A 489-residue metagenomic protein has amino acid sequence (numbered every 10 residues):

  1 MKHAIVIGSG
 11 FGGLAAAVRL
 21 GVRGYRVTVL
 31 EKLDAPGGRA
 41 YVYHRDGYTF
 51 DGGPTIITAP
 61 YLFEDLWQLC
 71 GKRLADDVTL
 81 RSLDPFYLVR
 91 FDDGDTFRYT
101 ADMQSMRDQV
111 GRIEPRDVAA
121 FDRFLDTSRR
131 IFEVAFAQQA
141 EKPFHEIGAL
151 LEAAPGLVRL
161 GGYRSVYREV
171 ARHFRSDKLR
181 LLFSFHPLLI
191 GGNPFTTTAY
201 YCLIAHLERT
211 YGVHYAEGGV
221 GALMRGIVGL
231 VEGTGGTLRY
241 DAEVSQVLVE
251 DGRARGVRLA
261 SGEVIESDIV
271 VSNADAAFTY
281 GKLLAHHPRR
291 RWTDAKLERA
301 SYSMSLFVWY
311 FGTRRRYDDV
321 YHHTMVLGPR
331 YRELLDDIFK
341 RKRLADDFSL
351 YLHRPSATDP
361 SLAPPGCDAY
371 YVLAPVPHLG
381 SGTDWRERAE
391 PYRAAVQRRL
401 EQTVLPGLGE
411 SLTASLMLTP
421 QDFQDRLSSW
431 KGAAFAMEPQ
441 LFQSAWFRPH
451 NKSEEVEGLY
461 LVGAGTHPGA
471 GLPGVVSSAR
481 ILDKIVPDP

Functional and structural regions predicted by a protein language model:
K2-R130: N-terminal glycine-rich phosphate/pyrophosphate-binding loop and immediately adjacent elements
P54, A464-V486: A conserved FAD-binding loop/helix module that cradles the flavin
D92-T196: Rossmann-like flavin
S176-I190, A345-Y351, P406-P468: A glycine-rich dinucleotide-binding beta-alpha-beta segment and adjacent secondary-structure elements that constitute
L181-H214, S453-E457: Active-site-adjacent "gating/activation" loops or surface patches in catalytic cores
L203-A254, R258: Helical element adjacent to the flavin cofactor pocket in flavoenzyme catalytic cores
S245-P364: Mid-domain catalytic core of redox enzymes that form a hydrophobic substrate pocket/lid adjacent to a catalytic redox
R314-Q424: C-terminal segments that line or cap access tunnels to active or ligand-binding sites in enzymes and enzyme-associated
